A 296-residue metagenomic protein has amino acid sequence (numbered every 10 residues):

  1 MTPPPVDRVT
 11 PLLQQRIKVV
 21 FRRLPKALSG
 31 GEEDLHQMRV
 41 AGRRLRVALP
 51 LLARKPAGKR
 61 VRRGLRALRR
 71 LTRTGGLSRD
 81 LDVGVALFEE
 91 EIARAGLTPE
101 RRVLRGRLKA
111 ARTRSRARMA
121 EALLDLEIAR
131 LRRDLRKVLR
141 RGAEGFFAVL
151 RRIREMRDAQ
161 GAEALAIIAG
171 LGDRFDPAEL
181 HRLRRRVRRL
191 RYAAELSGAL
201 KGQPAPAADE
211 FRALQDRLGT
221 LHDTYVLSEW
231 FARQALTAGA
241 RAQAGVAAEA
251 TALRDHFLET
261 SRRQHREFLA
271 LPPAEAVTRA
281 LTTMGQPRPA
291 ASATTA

Functional and structural regions predicted by a protein language model:
M1-A296: Function-determining surface determinants
